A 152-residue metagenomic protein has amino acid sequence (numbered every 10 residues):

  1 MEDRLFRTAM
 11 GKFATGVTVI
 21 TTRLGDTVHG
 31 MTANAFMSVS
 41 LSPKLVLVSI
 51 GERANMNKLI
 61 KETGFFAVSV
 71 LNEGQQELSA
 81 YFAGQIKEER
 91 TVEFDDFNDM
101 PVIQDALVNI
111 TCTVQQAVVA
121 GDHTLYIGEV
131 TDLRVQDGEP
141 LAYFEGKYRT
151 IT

Functional and structural regions predicted by a protein language model:
M1-T152: Basic, polyanion-binding surface patches
